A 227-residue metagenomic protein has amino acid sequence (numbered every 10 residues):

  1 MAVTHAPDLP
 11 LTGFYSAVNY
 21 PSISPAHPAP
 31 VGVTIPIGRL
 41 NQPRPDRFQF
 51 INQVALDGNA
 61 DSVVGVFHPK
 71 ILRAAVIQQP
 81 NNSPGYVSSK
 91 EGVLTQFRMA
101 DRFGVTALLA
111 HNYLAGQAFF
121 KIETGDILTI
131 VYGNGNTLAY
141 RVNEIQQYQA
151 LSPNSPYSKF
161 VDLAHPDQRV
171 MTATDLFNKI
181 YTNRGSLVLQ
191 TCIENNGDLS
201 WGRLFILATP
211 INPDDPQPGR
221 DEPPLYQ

Functional and structural regions predicted by a protein language model:
M1-Q227: Solvent-exposed, non-transmembrane regions of membrane-associated and secreted proteins
